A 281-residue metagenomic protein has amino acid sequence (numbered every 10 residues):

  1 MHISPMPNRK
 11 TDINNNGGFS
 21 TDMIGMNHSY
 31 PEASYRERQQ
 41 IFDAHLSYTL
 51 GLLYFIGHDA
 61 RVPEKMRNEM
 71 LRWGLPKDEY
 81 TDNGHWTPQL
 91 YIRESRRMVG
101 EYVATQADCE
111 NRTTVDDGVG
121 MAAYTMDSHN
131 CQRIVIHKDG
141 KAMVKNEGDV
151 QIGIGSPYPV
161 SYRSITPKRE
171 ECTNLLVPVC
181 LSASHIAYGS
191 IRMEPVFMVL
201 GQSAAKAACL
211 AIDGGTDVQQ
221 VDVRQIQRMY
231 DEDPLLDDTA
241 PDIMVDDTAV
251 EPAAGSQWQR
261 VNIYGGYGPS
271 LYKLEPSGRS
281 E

Functional and structural regions predicted by a protein language model:
M1-L236, A240: Flavin (FAD/FMN)-binding glycine-rich loop and adjacent Rossmann-like elements that form
A240-S280: Glycan-recognition and processing domains
